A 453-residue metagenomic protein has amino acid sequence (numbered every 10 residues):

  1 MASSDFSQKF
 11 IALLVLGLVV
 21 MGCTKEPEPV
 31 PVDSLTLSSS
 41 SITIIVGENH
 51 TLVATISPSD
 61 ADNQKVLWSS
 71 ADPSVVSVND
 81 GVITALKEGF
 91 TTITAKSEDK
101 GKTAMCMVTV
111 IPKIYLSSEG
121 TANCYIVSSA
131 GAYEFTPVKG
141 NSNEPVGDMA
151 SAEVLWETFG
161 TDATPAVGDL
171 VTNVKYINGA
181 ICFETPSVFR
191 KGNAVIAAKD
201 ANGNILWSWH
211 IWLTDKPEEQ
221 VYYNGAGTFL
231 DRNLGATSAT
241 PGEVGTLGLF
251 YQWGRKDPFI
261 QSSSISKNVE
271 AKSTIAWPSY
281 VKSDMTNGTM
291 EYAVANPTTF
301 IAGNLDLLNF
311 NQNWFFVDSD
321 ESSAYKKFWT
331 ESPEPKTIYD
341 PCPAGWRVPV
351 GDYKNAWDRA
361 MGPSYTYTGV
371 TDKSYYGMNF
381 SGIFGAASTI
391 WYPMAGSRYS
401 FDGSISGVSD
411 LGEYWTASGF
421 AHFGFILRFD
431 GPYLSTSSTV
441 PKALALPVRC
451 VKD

Functional and structural regions predicted by a protein language model:
M1-I11: Bacterial N-terminal signal peptides that target proteins for export
V19-G22: C-terminal motif of bacterial Sec signal peptides marking the signal peptidase cleavage site
T24-G168, V174-K191, A201, D231: Extracytoplasmic soluble-region selector
V66, K102-C106, W207-W209, F425 (+1 more regions): Short beta-strand segments
A104-K113, N204-E218: C-terminal edge beta-strand
T185-D215: Ser/Thr/Pro-rich, low-complexity mucin-like regions that serve as glycosylated stalks/linkers or repetitive adhesive
V195, E218, A236, L307-D453: C-terminal, surface-exposed recognition/capping segments
E218-E321, D352: A short glycine-rich, aromatic-capped structural motif
